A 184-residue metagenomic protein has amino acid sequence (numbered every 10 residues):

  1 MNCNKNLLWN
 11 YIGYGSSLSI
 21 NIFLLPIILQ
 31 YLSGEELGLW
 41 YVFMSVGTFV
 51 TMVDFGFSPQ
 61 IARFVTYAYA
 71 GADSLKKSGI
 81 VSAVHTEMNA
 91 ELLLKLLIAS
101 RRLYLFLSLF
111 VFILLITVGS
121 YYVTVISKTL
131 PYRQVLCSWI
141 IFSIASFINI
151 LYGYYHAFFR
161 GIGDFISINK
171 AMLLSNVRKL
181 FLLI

Functional and structural regions predicted by a protein language model:
M1-I22, Q60, T86, E91 (+3 more regions): N-terminal membrane topogenesis motif
C3-Y67, G71, F112, A145: Signature of the first transmembrane helix
S16, R102-I184: Hydrophobic transmembrane helix module of multi-pass membrane transport proteins
T51-D54, D73-K76, S108, T117 (+1 more regions): Short amphipathic alpha-helical interaction/hinge segments
M52-V53, V81-E91, L97, L109 (+2 more regions): Short coil/turn segments at secondary-structure boundaries
F55-M88, G161: Helix-loop junctions and terminal segments of transmembrane helices in multi-pass membrane transport/translocation
R63, Y67-A70, K95-A99, S127 (+1 more regions): Short amphipathic alpha-helical coupling elements at transmembrane boundaries
